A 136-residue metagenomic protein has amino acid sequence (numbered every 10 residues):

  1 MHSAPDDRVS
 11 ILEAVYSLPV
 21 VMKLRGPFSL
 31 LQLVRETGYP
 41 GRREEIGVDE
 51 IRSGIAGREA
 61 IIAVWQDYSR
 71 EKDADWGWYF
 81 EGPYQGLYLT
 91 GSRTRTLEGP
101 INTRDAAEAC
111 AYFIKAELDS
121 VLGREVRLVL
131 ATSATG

Functional and structural regions predicted by a protein language model:
M1-S69: Negatively charged, low-complexity tracts enriched in Asp/Glu with abundant Ser/Thr
D7, G47, D105-A106, L122 (+1 more regions): Alpha-helix capping and helix-coil boundary motifs
F28, Q32, I55-G57, G86 (+3 more regions): Residue-level signal for well-ordered alpha-helical segments
S29, Y68-E98: Short aromatic-glycine-(Arg/Gly/Cys) micro-motifs in beta-strand/loop hairpins
L30-L33, I62-V64, A107, A116 (+1 more regions): Hydrophobic transmembrane signal anchors and adjacent membrane-proximal interface regions, especially in viral
S53-G57, D73-D75, A134-T135: Short, solvent-exposed polar/charged micro-motifs at secondary-structure junctions
Y84-E125: Short, compact, well-ordered microdomains
S120-G136: Intrinsically disordered, low-complexity charged/polar segments
